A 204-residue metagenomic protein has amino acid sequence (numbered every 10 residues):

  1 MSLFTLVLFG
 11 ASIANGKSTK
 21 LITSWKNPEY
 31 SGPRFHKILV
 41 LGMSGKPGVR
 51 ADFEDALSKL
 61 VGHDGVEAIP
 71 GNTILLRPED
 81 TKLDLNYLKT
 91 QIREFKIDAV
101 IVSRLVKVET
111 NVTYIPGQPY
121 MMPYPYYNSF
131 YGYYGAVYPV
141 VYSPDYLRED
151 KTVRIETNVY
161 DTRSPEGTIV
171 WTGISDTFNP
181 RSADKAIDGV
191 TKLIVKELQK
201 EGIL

Functional and structural regions predicted by a protein language model:
S2-G10: Bacterial N-terminal signal peptides
G10-I13, D98: Residue-level detector of intrinsically disordered, flexible termini and proteolytic processing junctions
N15-H36, G45-G48, G135, V141-L204: C-terminal/domain-edge helix-coil "capping" segments
T23-P28, F53-H63, Y127-F130, E201-L204: Short low-complexity stretches enriched in small and charged residues
K37, L41-T110: N-terminal segment of the mature soluble domain
H63-E67, R93-I97, P125-F130, P180-A186 (+1 more regions): Glycine-rich loops and low-complexity Gly/Arg-rich segments that provide flexible linkers or classic glycine-based
K82-V159: Surface-exposed short loop/turn segments
